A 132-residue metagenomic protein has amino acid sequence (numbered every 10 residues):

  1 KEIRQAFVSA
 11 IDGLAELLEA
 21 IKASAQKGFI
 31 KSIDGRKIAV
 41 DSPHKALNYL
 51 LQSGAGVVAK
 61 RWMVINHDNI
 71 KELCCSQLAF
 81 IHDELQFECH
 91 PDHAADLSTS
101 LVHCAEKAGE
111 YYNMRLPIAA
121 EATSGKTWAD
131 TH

Functional and structural regions predicted by a protein language model:
K1-H132: Conserved catalytic core of nucleotide polymerization and phosphodiester-bond processing enzymes
